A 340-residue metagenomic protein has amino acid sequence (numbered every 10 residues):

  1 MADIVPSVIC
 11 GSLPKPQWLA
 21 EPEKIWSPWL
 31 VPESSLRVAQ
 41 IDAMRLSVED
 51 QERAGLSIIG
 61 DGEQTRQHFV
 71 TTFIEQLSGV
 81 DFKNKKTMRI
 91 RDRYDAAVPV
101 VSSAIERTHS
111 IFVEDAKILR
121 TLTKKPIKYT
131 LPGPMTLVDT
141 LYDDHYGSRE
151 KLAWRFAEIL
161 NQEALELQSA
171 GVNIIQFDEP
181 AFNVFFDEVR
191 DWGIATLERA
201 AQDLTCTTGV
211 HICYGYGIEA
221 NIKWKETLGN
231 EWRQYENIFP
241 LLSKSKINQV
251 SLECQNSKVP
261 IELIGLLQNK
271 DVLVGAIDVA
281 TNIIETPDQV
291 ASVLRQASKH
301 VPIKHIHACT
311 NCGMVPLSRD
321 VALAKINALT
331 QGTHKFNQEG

Functional and structural regions predicted by a protein language model:
M1-G340: Domain-level signal for soluble alpha/beta catalytic cores
